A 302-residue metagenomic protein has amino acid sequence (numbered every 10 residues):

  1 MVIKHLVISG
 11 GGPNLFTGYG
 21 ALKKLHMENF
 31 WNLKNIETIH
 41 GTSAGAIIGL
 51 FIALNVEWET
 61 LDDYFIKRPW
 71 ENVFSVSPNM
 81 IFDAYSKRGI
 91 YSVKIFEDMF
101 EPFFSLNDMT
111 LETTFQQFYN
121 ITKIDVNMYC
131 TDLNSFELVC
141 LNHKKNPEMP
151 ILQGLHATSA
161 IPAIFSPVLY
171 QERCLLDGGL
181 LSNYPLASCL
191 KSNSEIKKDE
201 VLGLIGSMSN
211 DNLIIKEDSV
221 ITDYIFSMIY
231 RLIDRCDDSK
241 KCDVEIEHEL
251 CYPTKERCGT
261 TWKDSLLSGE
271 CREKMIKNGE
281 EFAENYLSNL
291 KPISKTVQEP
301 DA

Functional and structural regions predicted by a protein language model:
M1-T42, L50-A302: Patatin-like phospholipase
